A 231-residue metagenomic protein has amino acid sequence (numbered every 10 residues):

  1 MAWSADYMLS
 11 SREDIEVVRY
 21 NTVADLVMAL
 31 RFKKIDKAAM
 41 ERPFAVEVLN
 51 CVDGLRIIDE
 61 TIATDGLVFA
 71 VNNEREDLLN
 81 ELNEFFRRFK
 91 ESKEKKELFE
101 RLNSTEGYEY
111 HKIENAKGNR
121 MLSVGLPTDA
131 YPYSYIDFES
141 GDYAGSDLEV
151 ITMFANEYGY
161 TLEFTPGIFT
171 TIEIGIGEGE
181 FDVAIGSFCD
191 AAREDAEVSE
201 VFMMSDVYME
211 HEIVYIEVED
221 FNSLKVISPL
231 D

Functional and structural regions predicted by a protein language model:
M1, Y7-M8, R12-M28, K37 (+3 more regions): Extracytoplasmic small-molecule ligand-binding "clamshell" domains of the periplasmic binding protein/Venus flytrap
M1-W3, R42-T64, N73, L148 (+3 more regions): Acidic, polar ligand-binding/catalytic clefts
S4-Y20, D53, I57-T61, N83-M121: Ligand-binding clefts/hinges and TM-proximal coupling segments of bilobed small-molecule sensing domains
S10-D14, R31-I35, N50, E74 (+5 more regions): Sec-exported extracytoplasmic/periplasmic mature domains
D25, F44, E94: Residue-level recognition of oxygen-bearing side chains
A63-V71, Y131-I136: Surface-exposed aromatic
V68, M121-S123, E217, D231: Residues that mark the start of a beta-strand
E74-R88, S146, V226-D231: Short amphipathic alpha-helical coupling segments at ligand-binding clamshell hinges and other catalytic/signaling
